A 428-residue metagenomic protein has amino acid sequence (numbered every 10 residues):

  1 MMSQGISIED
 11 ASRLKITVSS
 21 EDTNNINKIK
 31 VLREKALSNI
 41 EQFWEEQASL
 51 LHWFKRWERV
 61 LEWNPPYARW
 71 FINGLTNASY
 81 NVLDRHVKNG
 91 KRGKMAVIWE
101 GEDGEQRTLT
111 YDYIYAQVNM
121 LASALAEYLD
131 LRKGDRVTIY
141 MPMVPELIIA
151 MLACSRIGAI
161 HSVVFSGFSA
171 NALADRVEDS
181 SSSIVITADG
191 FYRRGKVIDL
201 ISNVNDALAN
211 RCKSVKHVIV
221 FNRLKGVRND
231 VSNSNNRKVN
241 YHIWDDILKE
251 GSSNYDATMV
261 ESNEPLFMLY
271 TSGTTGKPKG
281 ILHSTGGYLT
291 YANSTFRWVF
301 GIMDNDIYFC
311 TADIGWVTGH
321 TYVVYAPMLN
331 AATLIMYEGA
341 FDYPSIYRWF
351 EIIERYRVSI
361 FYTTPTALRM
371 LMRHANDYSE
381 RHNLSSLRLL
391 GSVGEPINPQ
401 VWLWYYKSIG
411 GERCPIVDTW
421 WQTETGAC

Functional and structural regions predicted by a protein language model:
M1-L109, Y113-A116, M120-S123, N203 (+2 more regions): N-lobe entry segment of adenylate-forming
S79-Y80, G93, V97-L152, S169-A174 (+2 more regions): Conserved AMP-binding/adenylate-forming core of the ANL superfamily
G93-M95, I219-R223, N235-Y270, K277 (+2 more regions): Conserved pre-ATP/AMP-binding loop-to-beta segment of ANL
G104, M268-G280, F296: Conserved adenylation A10 loop of the ANL superfamily
M141-P142, S162-E178, G190-L200, G287 (+2 more regions): ATP-dependent adenylate-forming carboxylate-activation enzymes
L152, R156-D246, T364-P365: Structural core segment of the AMP-binding/adenylate-forming
G287-I307, V317-S359, H374-A375: Conserved AMP-binding/adenylation subdomain of ANL enzymes
S359-Y362, M372-C428: Gly/Ser/Thr-rich phosphate-binding loop
